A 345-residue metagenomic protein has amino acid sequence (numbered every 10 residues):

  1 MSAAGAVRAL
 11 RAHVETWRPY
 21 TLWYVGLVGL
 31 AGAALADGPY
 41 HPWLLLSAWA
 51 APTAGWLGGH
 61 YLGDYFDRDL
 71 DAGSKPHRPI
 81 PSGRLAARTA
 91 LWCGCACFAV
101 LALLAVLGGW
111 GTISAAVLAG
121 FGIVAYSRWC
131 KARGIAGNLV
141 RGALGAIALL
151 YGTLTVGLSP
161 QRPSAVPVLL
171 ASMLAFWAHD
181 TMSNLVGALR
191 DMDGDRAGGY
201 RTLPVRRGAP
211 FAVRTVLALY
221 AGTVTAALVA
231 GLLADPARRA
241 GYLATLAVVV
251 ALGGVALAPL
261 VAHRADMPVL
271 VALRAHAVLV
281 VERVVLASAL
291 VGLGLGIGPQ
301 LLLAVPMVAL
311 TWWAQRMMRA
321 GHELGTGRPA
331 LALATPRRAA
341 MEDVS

Functional and structural regions predicted by a protein language model:
M1-S345: Multi-pass alpha-helical membrane architecture of UbiA-family and related isoprenoid/lipid prenyltransferases
